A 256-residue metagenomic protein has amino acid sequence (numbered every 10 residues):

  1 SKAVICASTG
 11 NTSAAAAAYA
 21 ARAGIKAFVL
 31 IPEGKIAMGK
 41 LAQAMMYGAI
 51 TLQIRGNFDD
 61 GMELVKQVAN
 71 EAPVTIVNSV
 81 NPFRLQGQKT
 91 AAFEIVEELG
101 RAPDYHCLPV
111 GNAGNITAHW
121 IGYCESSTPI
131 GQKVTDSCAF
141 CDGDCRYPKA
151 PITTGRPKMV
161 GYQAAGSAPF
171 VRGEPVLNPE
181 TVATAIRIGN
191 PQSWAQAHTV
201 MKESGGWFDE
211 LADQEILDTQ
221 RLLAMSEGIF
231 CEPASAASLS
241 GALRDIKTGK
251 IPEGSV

Functional and structural regions predicted by a protein language model:
S1, A16-Y19, A91-I95, N115-Y123 (+3 more regions): Buried hydrophobic packing segments
K2-Y19, G24-P32, P103-N115, M159 (+1 more regions): A short, small-residue-rich loop immediately preceding and capping a beta-strand
A3-T12, V80-R84, L108-N112, A212 (+1 more regions): Active-site nucleophile and cofactor-binding loops and adjacent substrate-binding regions of central metabolic enzymes
R22, S240-V256: Catalytic phosphate/nucleotide-handling subdomain of diverse soluble enzymes
A23, Y47-G48, G155, S204: Short, structured coil segments at secondary-structure junctions
F28-Y105, P109, P169, E174 (+1 more regions): Small/polar-residue-rich loop-to-helix segments that shape phosphate-bearing ligand pockets
G56-P73, E125-P233: Active-site/ligand-binding loops adjacent to catalytic centers
L85-E94, L99, G114-I121, S127-P129 (+1 more regions): Conserved PLP-enzyme active-site core in the AAT-like
